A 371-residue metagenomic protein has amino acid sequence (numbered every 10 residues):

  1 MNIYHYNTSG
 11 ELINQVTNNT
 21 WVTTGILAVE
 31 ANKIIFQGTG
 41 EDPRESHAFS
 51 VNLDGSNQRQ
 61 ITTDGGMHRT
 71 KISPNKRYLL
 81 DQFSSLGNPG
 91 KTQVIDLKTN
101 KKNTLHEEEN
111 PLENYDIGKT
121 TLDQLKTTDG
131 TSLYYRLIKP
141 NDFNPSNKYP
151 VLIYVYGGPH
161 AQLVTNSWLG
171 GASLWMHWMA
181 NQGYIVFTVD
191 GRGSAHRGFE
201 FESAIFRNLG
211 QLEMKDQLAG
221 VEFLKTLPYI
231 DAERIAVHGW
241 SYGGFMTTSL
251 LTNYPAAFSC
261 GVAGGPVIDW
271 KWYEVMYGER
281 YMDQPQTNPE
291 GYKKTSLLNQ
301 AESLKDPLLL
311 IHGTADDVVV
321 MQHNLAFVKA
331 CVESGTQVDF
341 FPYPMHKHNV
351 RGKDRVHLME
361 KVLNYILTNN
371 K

Functional and structural regions predicted by a protein language model:
M1-Y4, Q15-T24, G38-H47, G65 (+3 more regions): A flexible loop/linker signature enriched in serine peptidases of the S9 family
Y6-E30, G38-E41, V51-H68, L97-T121: Multi-bladed beta-propeller domains
V29-A31, P74-N75: Residue-level detector of Asp-centered blade-edge/turn motifs that repeat once per structural unit in beta-propeller
K33-I35, L79: Hydrophobic beta-strand positions that form the internal "hydrophobic ladder" of WD40/Gbeta-like beta-propeller blades
P43-R44, D54, N144-N147: Short, solvent-exposed loop/turn segments that connect beta-strands within catalytic domains and beta-strand-rich
R69-K371: Serine-hydrolase catalytic core recognition
